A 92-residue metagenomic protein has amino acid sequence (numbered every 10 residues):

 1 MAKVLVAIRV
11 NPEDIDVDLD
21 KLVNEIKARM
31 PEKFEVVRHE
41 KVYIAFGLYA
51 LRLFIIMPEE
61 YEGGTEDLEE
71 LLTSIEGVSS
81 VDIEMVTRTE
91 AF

Functional and structural regions predicted by a protein language model:
M1-F92: Long, contiguous binding/interaction regions
